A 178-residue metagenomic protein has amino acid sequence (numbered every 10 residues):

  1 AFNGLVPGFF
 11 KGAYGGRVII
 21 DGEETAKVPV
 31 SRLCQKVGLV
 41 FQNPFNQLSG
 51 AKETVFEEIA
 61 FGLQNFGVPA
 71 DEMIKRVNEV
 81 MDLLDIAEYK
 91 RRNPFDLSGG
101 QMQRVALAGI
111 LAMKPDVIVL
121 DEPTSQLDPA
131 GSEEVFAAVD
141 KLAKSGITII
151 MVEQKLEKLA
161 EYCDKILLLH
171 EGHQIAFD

Functional and structural regions predicted by a protein language model:
G12-E23: Conserved ABC transporter NBD signature motif
Q64, D71-Y89: Conserved ABC ATPase "signature" region
N93-L97, Q101: Conserved ABC ATPase signature
K114: Conserved catalytic motifs of ABC-family nucleotide-binding domains
I118-D121: Catalytic Walker B motif of ABC-type/P-loop ATPase nucleotide-binding domains
E153-Q154: H-loop/switch region of ABC-family ATPase nucleotide-binding domains
L159-E161: A short, surface-exposed alpha-helical micro-motif characterized by mixed small hydrophobic and charged/polar residues
